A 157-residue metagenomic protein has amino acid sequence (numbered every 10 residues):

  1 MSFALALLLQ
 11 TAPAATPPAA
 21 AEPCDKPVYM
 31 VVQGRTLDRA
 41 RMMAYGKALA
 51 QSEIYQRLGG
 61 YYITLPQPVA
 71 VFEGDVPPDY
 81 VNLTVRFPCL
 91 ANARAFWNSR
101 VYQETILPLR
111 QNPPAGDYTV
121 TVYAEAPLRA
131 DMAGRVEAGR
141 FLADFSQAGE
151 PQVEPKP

Functional and structural regions predicted by a protein language model:
M1-Q10: Bacterial N-terminal signal peptides
S2, D25, P113-A115: A generic structural signal for short, non-catalytic loop/turn and secondary-structure boundary residues
A4, R41-A44, V101, T105: Exposed alpha-helical structural elements
L9-V81, P88-N92, Y123-P157: Short S/T/G/P-rich N-terminal loop/turn motif that feeds into the first structured element of a domain
N82-D131: Surface-exposed, polar helix/loop patches in the mature regions of secreted/periplasmic/lumenal proteins that form
